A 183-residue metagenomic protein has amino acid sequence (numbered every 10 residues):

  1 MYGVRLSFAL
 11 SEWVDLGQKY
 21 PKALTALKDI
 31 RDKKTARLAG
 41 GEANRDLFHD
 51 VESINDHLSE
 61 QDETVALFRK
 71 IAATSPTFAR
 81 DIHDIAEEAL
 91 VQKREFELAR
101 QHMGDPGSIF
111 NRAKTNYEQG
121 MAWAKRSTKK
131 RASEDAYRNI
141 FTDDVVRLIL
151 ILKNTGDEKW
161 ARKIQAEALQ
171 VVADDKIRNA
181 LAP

Functional and structural regions predicted by a protein language model:
M1-L27, R31: N-terminal Sec/ER secretory leader and immediately downstream segment of secreted/extracellular precursors
M1-R5, T115-Y137: Acidic, Ser/Thr- and Gly/Pro-rich intrinsically disordered linkers and low-complexity segments that flank or connect
G3-F8, G40-H49, T74-I85, I109-K114 (+2 more regions): Generic helix N-cap/helix-start motif at coil->alpha-helix transitions
F8, E12-W13, L47-N55, L67 (+4 more regions): Structural register within alpha-helical repeat arrays
K19, I54-E60, Q92, N154-T155: Alpha-helix C-terminal capping/termination sites
K22-L38, Q61-A73, E95-A113, K130-A132 (+1 more regions): Alpha-helical repeat scaffolds
A26-K33, D50, L67, I85 (+4 more regions): Charge-rich, solvent-exposed alpha-helical interaction surfaces
A136-N139, L148-P183: A cross-kingdom marker for long, charged
